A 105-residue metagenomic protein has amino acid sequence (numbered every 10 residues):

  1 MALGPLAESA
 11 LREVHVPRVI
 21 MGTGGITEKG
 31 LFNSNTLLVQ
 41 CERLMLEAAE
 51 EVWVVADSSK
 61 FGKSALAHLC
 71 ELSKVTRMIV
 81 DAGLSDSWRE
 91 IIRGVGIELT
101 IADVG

Functional and structural regions predicted by a protein language model:
M1-G105: Conserved phosphate- and dinucleotide-binding cores of soluble alpha/beta proteins, encompassing both enzyme active
